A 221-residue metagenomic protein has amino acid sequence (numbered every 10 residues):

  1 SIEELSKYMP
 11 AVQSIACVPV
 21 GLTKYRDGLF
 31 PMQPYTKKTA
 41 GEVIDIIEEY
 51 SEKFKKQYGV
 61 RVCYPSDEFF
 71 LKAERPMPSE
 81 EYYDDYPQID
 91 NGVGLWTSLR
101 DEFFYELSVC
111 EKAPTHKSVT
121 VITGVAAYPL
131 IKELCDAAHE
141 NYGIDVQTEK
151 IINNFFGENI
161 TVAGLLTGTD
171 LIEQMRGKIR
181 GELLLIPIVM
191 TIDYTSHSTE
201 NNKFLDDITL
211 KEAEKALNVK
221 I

Functional and structural regions predicted by a protein language model:
S1-E3: Active-site-proximal cofactor/substrate-binding loop regions of enzyme domains
S6-I221: Auxiliary Fe-S-binding modules of radical SAM enzymes
